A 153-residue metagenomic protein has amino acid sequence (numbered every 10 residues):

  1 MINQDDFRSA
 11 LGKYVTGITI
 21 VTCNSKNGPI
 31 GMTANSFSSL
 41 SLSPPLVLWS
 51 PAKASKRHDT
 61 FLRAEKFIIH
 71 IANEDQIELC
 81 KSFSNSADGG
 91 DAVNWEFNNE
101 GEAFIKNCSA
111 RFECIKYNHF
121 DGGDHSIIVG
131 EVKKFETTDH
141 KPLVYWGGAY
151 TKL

Functional and structural regions predicted by a protein language model:
M1-L153: Basic, polyanion-binding surface patches
